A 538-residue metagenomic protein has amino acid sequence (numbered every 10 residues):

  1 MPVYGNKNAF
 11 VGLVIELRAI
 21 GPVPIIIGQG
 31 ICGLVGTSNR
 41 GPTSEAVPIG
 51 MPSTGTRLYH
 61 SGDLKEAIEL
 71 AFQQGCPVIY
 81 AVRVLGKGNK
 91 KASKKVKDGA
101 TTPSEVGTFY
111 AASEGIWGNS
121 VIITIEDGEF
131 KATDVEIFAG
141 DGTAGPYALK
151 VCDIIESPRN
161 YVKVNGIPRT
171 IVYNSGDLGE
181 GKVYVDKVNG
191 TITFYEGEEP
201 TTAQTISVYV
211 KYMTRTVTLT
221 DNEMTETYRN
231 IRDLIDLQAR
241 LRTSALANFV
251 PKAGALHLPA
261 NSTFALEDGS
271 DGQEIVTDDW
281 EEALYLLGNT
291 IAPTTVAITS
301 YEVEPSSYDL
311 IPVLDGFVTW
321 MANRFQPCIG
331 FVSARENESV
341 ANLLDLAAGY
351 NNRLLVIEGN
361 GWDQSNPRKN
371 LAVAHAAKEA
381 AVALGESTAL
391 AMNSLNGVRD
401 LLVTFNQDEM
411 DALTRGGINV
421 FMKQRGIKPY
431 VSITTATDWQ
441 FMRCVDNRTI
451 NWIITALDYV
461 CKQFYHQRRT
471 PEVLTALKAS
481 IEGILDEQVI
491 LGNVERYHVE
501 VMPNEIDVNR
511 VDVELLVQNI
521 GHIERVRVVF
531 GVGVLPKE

Functional and structural regions predicted by a protein language model:
M1-I137, K150-E198, T202-R468, T475-K478 (+2 more regions): A glycine- and small-residue-enriched flexible loop/hinge signal that marks low-structured segments
G142-P146: Short coil/turn motif common to extracellular beta-sandwich-like domains
E505-E538: C-terminal edge-of-domain segments
